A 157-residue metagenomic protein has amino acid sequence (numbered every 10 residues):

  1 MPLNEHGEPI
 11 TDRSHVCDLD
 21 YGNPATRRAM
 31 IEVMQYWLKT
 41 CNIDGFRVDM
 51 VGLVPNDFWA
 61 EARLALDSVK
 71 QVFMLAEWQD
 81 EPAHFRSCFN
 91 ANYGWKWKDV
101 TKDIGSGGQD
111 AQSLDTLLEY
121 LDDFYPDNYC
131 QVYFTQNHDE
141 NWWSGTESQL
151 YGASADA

Functional and structural regions predicted by a protein language model:
M1-Y21: Aromatic- and acidic-residue-enriched carbohydrate-binding clefts of CAZyme catalytic domains
D20-Y21, D49, G145-S148: Short, contiguous strand/loop micro-motifs
G22, M50-V54, A153: Extracytoplasmic/periplasmic, Sec-exported soluble proteins
G22-T40, A155-A157: Short, acidic/polar
E32-Q35, K39, D49-F134: Active-site-proximal helices and loops of the catalytic beta/alpha 8
Y125-A157: Loop/helix patches that line or flank the sugar-binding groove of alpha-linked glycan CAZymes
